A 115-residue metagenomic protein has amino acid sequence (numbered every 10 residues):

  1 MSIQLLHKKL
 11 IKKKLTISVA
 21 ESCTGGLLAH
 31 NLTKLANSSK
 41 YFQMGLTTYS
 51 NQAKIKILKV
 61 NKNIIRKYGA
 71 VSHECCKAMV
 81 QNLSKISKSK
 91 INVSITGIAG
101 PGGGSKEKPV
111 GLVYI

Functional and structural regions predicted by a protein language model:
M1-I115: Short alpha-helical segments enriched in small residues
